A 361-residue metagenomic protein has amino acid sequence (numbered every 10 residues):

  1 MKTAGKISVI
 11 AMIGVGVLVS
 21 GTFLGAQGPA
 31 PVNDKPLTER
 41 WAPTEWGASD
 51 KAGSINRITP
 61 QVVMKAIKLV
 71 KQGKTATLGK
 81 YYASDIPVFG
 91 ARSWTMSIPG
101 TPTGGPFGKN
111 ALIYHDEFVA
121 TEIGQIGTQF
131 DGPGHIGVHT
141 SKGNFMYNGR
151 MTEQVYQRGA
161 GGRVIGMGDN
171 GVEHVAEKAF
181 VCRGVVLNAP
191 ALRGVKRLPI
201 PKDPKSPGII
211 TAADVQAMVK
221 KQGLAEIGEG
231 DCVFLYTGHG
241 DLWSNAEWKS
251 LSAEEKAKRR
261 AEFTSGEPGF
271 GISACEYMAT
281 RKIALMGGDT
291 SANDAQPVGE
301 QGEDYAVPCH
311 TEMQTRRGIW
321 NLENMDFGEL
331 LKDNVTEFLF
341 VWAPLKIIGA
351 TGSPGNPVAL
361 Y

Functional and structural regions predicted by a protein language model:
M1-M12: Bacterial N-terminal signal peptides that target proteins for export
I10-T22: Bacterial N-terminal signal peptides
G25-Y361: Active-/binding-site microenvironments in catalytic and ligand-binding cores
